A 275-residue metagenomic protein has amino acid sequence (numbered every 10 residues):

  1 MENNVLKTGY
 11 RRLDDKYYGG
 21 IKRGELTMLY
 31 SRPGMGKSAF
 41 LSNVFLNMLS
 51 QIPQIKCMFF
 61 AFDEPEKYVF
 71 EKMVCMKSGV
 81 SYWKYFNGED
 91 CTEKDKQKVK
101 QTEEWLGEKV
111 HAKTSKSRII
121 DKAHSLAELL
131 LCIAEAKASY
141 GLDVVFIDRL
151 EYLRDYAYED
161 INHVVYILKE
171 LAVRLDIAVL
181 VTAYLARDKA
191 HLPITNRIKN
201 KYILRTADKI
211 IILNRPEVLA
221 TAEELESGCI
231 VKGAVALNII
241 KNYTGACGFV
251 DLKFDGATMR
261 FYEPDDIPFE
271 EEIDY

Functional and structural regions predicted by a protein language model:
T8, D15, N47, Q51-G141 (+2 more regions): Cytosolic-facing regulatory segments adjacent to core modules
Y17-G24: Phosphate-binding P-loop
T27-Y30, M58: Short hydrophobic/aromatic beta-strand immediately N-terminal to the Walker A/P-loop
G34: Walker A (P-loop) phosphate-binding loop of P-loop NTPases
K37: Conserved lysine of the Walker
Y85, E93-K94, G107-H111, L126-V145 (+2 more regions): C-terminal regions of RecA-like/P-loop NTPase motor modules
F146-I147, I177-Y184: Structural recognition of the conserved hydrophobic beta-strand(s) that form the central parallel beta-sheet of P-loop
